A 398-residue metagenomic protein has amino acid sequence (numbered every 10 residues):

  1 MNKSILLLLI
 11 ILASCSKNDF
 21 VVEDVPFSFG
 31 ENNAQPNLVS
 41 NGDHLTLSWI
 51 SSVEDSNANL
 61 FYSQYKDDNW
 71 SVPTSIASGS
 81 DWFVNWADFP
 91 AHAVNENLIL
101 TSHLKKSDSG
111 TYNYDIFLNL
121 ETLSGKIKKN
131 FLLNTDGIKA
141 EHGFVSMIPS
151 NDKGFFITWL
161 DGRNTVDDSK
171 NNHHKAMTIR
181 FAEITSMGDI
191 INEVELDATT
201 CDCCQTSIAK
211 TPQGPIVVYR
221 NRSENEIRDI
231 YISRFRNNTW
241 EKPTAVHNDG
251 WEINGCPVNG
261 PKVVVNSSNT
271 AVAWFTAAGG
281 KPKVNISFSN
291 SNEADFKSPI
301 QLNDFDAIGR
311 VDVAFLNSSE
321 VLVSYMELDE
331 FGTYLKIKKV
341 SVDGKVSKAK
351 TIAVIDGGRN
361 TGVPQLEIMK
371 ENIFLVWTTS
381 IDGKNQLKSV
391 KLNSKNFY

Functional and structural regions predicted by a protein language model:
S4-A13: Sec-dependent N-terminal signal peptides
C15-Y398: Extracellular, repeat-based ectodomains that mediate carbohydrate processing or recognition
